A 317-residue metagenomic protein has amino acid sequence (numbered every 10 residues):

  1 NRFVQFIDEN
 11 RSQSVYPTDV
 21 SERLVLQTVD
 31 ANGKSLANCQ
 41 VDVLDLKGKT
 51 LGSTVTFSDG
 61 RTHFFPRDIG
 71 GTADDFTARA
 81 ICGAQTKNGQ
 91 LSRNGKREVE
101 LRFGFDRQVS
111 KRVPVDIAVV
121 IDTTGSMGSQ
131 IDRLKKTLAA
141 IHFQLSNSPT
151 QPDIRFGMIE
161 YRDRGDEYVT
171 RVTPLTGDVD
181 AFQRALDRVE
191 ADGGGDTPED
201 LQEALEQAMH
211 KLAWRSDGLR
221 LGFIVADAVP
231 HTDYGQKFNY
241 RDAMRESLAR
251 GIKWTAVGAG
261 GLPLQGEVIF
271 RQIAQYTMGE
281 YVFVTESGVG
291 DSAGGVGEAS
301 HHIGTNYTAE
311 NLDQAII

Functional and structural regions predicted by a protein language model:
N1-S35, K47-G48, R102-R112: Beta-strand-rich domain onsets/edges
R23, N38-Q40, D75-T77, R155: Exposed beta-strand and adjacent loop surfaces of beta-rich binding modules that mediate intermolecular recognition
S35-A37, M127-G128: Short acidic/proline- and small/hydrophobic-mixed sequence motifs that coincide with surface turns and coil-to-beta
L36-C39, L46-R67: Short, acidic Ser/Thr/Gly-rich low-complexity loop/linker segments typical of extracellular and cell-surface proteins
Q40-V41, R67, D132, Q236: Short coil/turn segments at secondary-structure boundaries
T50, V55-S58, F76-I317: Divalent cation-coordinating acidic motifs and surrounding scaffolds that mediate Ca2+/Mg2+/Mn2+/Zn2+-dependent binding
D68-T72: Surface-exposed, short loops/turns at beta-strand junctions within beta-sandwich domains
